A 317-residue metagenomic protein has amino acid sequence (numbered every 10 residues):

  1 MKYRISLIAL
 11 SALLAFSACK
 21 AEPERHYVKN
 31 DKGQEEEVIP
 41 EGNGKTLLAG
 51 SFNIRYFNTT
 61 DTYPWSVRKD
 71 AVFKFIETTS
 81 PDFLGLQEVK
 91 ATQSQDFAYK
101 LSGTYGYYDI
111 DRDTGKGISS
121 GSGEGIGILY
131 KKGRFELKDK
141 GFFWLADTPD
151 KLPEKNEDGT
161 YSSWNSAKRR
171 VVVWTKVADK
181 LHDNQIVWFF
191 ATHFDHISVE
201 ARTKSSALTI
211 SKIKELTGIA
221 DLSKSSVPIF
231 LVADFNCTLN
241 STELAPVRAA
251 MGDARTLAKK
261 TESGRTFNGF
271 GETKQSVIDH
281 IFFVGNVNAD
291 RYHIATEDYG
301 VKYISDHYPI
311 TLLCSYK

Functional and structural regions predicted by a protein language model:
M1-L7: Bacterial N-terminal signal peptides that target proteins for export
A15-A18: C-terminal motif of bacterial Sec signal peptides marking the signal peptidase cleavage site
E22-V38, R134, E200, K214-F230 (+1 more regions): Metal-dependent phosphoester-hydrolase catalytic domains
P23-W65: Mobile, glycine- and charge-enriched loop segments and immediately flanking short secondary-structure elements within
H26-E41, F83, Q87-I186, H293-I294: Structured beta-strand-rich core segments of catalytic domains in phosphoester-bond hydrolases
E41-G44, E77-T78, L101-S102, I118-S122 (+6 more regions): Extracellular/periplasmic catalytic domains that process cell-envelope and extracellular macromolecules
L47-I54, V72-F97, L129, T175 (+5 more regions): Active-site beta-strand/loop signature of hydrolases that rely on acidic residues for catalysis
I54-N58, V89-Q93, R112-K116, G133-F135 (+5 more regions): Solvent-exposed loop/turn segments at secondary-structure junctions within structured extracellular/periplasmic domains
